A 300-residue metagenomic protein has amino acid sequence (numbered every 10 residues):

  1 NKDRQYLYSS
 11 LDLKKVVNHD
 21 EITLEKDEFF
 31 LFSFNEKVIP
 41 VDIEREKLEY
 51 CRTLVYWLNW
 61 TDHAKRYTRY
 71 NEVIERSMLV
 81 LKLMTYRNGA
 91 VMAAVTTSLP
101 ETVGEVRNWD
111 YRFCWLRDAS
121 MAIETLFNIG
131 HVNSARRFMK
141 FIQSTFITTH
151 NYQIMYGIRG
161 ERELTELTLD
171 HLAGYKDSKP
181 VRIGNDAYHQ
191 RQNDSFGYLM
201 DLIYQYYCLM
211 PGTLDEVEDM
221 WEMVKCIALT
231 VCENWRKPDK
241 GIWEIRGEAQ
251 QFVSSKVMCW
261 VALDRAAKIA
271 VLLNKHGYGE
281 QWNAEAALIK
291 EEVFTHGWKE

Functional and structural regions predicted by a protein language model:
N1-E300: Acidic, mature catalytic/reactive cores of soluble proteins
